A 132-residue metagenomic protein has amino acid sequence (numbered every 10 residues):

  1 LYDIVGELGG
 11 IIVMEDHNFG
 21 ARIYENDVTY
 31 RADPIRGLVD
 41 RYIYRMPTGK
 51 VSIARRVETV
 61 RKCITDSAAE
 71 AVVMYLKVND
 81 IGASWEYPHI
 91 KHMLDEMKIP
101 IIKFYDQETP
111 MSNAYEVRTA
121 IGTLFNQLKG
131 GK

Functional and structural regions predicted by a protein language model:
L1-S52, R56-T59: Redox- and metal-dependent alpha/beta enzyme cores, enriched for Fe-S-associated oxidoreductases and cofactor-handling
V13, V72-V73, I102: Hydrophobic/aromatic beta-strand patches that form the interior of the parallel beta-sheet core in alpha/beta enzyme
G20-Y24, N79-A83, T109-S112: Flexible loop/turn segments at secondary-structure boundaries
V51-A68, W85-E86: A short, acidic, amphipathic alpha-helical segment used as a generic capping/interface helix at domain edges
E70-V78: Acidic beta-strand-to-loop metal/phosphate-binding motif
P88-K132: Peripheral docking tails and interdomain loops at the edges of cofactor- or intermediate-handling domains
